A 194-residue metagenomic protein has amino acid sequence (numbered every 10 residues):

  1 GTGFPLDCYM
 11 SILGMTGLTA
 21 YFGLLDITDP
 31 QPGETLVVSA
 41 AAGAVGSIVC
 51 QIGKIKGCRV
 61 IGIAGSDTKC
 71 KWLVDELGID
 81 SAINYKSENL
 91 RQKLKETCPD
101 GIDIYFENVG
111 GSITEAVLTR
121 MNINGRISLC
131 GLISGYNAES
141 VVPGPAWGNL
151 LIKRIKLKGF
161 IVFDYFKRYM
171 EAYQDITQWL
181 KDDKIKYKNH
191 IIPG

Functional and structural regions predicted by a protein language model:
F4-L6, M10-E88: Mid-domain Rossmann-like dinucleotide-binding core that forms the NAD(H)/NADP(H) cofactor-binding site
P30, C98, M121-N122: A generic alpha-to-beta junction signature in SAM-dependent methyltransferases
V49, L94, I176: Aromatic/hydrophobic pocket-lining residues that form π-stacking "cages" and hydrophobic walls in ligand
V74, S112-I185: Glycine-rich phosphate-binding loop and adjacent beta-alpha segment of Rossmann(oid) nucleotide-cofactor-binding
N89-D100: Short amphipathic alpha-helix with an adjacent loop that forms part of the alpha/beta core around
G101, D183-N189: A local structural motif
G101-N108: Periplasmic-binding protein-like
